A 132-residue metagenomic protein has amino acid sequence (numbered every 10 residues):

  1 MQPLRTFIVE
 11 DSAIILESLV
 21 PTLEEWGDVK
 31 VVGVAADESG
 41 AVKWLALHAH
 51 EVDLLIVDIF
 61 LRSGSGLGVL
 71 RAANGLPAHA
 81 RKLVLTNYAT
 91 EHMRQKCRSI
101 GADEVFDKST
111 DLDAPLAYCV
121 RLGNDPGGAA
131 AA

Functional and structural regions predicted by a protein language model:
E10: Conserved acidic carboxylate
A13-G33: Two-component/phosphorelay signaling modules centered on CheY-like receiver
V34-L54: Acidic, metal-coordinating helix/loop segments flanking the phosphotransfer/catalytic sites of two-component signaling
D37, S65-G68: Acidic catalytic/metal-coordinating carboxylates
R62: The feature encodes the CheY-like receiver
L67-A78: Short amphipathic alpha-helix used as the core "switch/output" element in two-component signaling
G68, A89-F106, T110: Alpha4 helix (beta4-alpha4-beta5 surface) of REC/receiver domains from two-component response regulators
